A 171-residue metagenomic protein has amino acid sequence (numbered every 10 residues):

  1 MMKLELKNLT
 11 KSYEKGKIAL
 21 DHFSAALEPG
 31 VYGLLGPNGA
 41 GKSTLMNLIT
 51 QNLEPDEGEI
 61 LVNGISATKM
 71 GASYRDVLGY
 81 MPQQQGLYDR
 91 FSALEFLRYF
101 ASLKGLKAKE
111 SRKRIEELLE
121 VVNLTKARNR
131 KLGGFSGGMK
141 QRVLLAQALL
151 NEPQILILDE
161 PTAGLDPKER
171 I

Functional and structural regions predicted by a protein language model:
M1-L6, T10-H22, E28, M70-G71: A short, flexible loop at the N-terminus of ABC-type nucleotide-binding domains that lies
P37-G41: Walker A (P-loop) phosphate-binding loop of ABC-type ATPase nucleotide-binding domains
T50: Helix-to-loop junction immediately C-terminal to a conserved catalytic motif
G58-K69, S73-Y74: Conserved ABC transporter NBD signature motif
R98, S102, K109-A127: Conserved ABC ATPase "signature" region
K131-F135: Conserved ABC ATPase signature
L150-Q154: A short, proline-enriched helix->beta-strand linker immediately N-terminal to the Walker B motif in ABC-type P-loop
L156-D159: Catalytic Walker B motif of ABC-type/P-loop ATPase nucleotide-binding domains
